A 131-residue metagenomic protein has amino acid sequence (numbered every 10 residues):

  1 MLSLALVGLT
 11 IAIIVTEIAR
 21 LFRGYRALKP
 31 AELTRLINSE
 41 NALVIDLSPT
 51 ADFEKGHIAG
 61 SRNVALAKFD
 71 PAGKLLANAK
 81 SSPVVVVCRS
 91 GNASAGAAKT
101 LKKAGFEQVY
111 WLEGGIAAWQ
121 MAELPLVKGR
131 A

Functional and structural regions predicted by a protein language model:
M1-E32, L36-A42, T50-P83, N92-A131: Rhodanese-like catalytic fold shared by cysteine-dependent sulfurtransferases and DSP/PTP-type phosphatases
C88: Short cysteine clusters
